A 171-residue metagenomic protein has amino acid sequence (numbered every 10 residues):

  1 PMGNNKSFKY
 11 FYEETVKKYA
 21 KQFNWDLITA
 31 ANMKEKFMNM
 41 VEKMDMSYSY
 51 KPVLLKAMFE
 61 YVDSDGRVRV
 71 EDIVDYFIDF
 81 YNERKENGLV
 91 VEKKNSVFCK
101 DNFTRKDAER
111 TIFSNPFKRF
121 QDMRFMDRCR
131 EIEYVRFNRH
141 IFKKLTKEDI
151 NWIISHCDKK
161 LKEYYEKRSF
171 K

Functional and structural regions predicted by a protein language model:
P1-K171: Intrinsically disordered, charged low-complexity linkers and terminal tails that flank or connect structured domains
